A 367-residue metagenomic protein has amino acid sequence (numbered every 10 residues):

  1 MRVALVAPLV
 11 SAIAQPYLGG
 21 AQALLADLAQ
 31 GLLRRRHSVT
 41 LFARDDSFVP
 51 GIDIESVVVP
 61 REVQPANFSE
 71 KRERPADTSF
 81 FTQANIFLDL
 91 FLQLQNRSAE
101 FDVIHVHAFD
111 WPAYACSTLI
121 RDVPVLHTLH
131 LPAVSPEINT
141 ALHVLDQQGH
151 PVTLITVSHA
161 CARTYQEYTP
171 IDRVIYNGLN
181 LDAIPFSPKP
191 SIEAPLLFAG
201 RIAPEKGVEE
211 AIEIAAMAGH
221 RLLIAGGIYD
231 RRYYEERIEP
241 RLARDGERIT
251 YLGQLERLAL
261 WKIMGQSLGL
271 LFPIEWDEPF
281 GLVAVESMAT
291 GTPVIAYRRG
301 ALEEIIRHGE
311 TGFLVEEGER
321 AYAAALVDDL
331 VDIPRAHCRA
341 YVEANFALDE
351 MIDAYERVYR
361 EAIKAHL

Functional and structural regions predicted by a protein language model:
M1-L367: Catalytic cores of nucleotide-sugar-dependent glycosyltransferases that transfer UDP/GDP/TDP-activated
